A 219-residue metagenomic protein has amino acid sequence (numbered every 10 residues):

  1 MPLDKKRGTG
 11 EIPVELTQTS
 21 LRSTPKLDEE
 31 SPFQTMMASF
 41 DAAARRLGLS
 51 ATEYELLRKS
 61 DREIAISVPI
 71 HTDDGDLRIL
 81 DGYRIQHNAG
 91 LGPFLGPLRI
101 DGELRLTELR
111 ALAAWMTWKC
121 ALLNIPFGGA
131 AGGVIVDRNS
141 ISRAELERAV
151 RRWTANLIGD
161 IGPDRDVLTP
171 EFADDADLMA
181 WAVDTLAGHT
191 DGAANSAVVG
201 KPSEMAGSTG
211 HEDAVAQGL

Functional and structural regions predicted by a protein language model:
D4-K5, E11, L16-Q18, R22: Short, positively charged and aromatic/hydrophobic N-terminal segments
S23-S67: Short, Gly/Pro- and small/polar-rich lid/capping loops
R62-I64, D76-I79, A130: Short, basic and Ser/Thr-rich N-terminal targeting/leader segments
S67, G96, G133-D137: Short glycine-rich or small-residue beta-strand-to-loop segments that form or flank ligand, phosphate, metal/Fe-S
I70-D74: Short acidic, glycine-rich loop/turn motifs
D76-T117: N-terminal cap/recognition module
A121-G218: Glycine/serine-rich phosphate-binding loop and adjoining beta1-alpha1 elements at the start of nucleotide-handling
